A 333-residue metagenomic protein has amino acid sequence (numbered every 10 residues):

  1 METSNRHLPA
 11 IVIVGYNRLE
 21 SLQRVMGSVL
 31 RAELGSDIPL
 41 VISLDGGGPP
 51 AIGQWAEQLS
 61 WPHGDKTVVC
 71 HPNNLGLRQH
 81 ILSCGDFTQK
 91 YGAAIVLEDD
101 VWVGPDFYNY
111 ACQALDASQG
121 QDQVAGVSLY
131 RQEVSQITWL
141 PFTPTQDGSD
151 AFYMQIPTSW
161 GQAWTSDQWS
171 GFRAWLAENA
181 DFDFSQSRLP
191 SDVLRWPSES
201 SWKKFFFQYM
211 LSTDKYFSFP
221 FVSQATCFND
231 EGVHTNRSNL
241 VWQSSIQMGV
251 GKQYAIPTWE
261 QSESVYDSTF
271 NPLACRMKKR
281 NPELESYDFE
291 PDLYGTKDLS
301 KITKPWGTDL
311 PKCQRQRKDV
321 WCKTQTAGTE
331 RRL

Functional and structural regions predicted by a protein language model:
M1-L97, V101-L333: Peripheral/terminal regions associated with large enzymatic or DNA-binding modules
